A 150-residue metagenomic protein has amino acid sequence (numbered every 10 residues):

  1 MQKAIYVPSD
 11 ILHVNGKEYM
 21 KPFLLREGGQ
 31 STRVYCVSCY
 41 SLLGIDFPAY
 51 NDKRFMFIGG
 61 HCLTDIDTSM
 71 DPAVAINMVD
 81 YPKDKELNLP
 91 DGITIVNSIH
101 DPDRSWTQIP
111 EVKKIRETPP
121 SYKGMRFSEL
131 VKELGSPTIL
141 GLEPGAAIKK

Functional and structural regions predicted by a protein language model:
M1-K150: A short Gly-Trp-Pro
